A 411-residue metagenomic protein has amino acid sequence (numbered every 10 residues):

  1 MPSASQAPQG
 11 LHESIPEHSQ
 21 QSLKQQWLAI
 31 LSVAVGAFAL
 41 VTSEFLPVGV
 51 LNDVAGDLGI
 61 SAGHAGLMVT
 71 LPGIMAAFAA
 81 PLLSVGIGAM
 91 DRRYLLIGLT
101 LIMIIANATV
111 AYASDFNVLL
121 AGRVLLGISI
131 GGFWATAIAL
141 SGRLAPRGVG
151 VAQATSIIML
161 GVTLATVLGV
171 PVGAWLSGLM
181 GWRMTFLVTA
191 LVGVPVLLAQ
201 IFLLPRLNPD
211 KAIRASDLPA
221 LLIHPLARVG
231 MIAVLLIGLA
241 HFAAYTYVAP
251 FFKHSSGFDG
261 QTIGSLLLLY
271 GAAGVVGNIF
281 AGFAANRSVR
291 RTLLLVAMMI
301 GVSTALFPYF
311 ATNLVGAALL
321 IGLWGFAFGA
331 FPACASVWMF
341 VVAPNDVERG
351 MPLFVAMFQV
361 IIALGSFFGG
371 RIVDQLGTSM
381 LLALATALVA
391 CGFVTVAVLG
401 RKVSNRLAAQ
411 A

Functional and structural regions predicted by a protein language model:
D57-G59, D91, Y112-V118, G257 (+1 more regions): Helix-breaking motifs and short loop linkers at transmembrane-helix boundaries and internal kinks in secondary membrane
F78-N117: Conserved MFS/SLC helix-loop-helix module at the cytosolic interface between two early adjacent transmembrane helices
A79-R92, G277-V289, V373-D374: Helix-to-loop junctions at the C-terminal end of transmembrane segments in multipass secondary transporters
A106-T109, N117-L126, V315-L323: Paired small-residue
S114-V118, R147-L204, D259: Helix-loop-helix hairpin linking two adjacent transmembrane segments in secondary transporters
G122-G161: Cytoplasmic helix-loop-helix junction between adjacent transmembrane helices in 12-TM secondary transporters
R291-A335: C-terminal transmembrane helical hairpin of 12-TM major facilitator-type secondary transporters
V342-T378, L384-A385: A late C-terminal transmembrane helix in Major Facilitator Superfamily
